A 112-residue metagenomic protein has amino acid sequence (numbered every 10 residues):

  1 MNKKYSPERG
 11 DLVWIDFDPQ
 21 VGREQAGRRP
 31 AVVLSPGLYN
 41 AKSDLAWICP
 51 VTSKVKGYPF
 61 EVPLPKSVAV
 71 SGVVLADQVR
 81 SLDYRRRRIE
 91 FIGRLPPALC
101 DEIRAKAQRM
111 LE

Functional and structural regions predicted by a protein language model:
M1-E112: Conserved functional hotspots at enzyme active or ligand-binding sites that engage polyanionic ligands
